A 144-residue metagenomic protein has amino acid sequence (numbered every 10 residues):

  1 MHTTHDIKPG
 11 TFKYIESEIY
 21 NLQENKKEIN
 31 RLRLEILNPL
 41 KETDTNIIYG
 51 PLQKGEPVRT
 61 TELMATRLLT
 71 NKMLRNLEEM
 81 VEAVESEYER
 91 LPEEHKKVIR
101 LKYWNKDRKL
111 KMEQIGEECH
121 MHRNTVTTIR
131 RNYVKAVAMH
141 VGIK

Functional and structural regions predicted by a protein language model:
M1-Y88, Q114, G142-K144: N-terminal interaction/assembly modules
S17, E79, E93-E94, L110 (+3 more regions): Short, well-structured alpha-helical interface segments that form or flank functional binding sites
Q23, N30, M64, E93-I99 (+2 more regions): Short alpha-helical segments used as structural interaction elements across diverse proteins
E87, L101-N105, E118, A136 (+1 more regions): Mid-sequence acidic-hydrophobic segments that form the walls of catalytic/ligand-binding cavities or oligomerization
L91-L110: Short amphipathic alpha helix immediately N-terminal
K106-H122: Helix-turn-helix DNA-binding module
C119-G142: DNA-recognition helix of helix-turn-helix
